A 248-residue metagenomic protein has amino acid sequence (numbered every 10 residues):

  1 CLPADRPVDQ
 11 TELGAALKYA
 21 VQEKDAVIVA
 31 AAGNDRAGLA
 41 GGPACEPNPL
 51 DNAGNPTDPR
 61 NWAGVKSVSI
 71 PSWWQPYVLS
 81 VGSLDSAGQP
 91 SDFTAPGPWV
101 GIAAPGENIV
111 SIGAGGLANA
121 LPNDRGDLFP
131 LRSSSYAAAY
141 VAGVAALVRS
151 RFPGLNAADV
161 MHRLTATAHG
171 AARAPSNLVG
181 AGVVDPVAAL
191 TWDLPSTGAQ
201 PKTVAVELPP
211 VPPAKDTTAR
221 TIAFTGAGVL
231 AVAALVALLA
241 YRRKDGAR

Functional and structural regions predicted by a protein language model:
C1-G101, N108-A138, R220, F224: Substrate-binding/specificity loop regions of serine endopeptidase catalytic domains, predominantly subtilases
V27, G97, G106, G180-V184 (+1 more regions): Glycine-centered flexibility motif
L79, V100, E107, A146 (+2 more regions): Generic alpha-helical structural context detector
G106-V179: Hydrolase catalytic cores
F152-R243: C-terminal subdomain of the subtilisin-like protease fold in secreted/lumenal serine endopeptidases
K244-R248: Cytoplasmic C-terminal tails of single-pass
